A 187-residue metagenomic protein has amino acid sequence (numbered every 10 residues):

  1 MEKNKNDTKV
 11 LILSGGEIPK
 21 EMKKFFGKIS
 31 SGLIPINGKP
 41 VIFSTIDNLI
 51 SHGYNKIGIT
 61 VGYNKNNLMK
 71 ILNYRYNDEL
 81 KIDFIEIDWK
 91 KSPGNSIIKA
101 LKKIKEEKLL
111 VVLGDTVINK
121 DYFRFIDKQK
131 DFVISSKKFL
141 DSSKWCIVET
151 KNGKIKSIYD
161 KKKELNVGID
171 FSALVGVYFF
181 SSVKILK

Functional and structural regions predicted by a protein language model:
M1-G27: N-terminal nucleotide-binding beta1-loop-alpha1 segment
T8, N55, E107: Short acidic/polar active-site loop segments enriched in Thr and Asp
G27-F43: Short catalytic helix/loop segments, enriched in acidic residues and glycine and frequently bearing histidine
N37-P40, Y63, D88, S181: Short beta->alpha linker loops
K39-K56: A short, N-terminal amphipathic alpha-helix
G58-G62, S136: Short internal beta-strands
N66-N152: Conserved beta-loop-beta/alpha segment of the NTase-like Rossmann-fold superfamily that binds/positions NTPs
D127, K154-K187: Catalytic-core segments of class I nucleotidyltransferases/pyrophosphorylases that form NMP-activated intermediates
